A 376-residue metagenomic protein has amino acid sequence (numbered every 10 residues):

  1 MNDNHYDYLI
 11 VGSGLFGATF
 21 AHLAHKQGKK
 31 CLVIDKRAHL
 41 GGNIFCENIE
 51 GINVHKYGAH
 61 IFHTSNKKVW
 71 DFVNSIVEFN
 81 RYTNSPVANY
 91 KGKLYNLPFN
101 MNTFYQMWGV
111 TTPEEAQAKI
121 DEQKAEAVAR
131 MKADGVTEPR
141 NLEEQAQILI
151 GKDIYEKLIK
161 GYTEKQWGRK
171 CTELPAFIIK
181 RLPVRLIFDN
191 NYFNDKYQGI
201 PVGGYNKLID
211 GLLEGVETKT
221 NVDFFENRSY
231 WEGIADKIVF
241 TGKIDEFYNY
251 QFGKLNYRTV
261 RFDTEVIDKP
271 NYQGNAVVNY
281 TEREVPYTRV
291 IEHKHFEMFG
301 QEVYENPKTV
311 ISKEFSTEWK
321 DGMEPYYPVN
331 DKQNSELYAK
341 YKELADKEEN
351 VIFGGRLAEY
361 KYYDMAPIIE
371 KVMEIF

Functional and structural regions predicted by a protein language model:
Y6, G28, V216, I234-D236 (+1 more regions): Short, well-ordered alpha-helix to beta-strand connector turns
Y6-V33, F376: N-terminal Rossmann-like FAD-binding beta1-loop-alpha1 element of flavoenzymes
L9-V11, I34, G233-D245: Short hydrophobic core segments
H25-E50: Glycine-rich FAD pyrophosphate-binding loop
G41-N43, A88-Y90, N96-L97, Y155 (+6 more regions): Short catalytic/ligand-binding loop motif for oxyanion handling, primarily in non-cytosolic enzymes, centered on
E50-A125: Dinucleotide-binding Rossmann-like beta1-alpha1 core, especially the glycine-rich loop that anchors the ADP
A88-K93, M101-A235, Y248: Active-site/ligand-binding neighborhood in enzyme catalytic cores
A235, E246-E374: C-terminal segments that line or cap access tunnels to active or ligand-binding sites in enzymes and enzyme-associated
